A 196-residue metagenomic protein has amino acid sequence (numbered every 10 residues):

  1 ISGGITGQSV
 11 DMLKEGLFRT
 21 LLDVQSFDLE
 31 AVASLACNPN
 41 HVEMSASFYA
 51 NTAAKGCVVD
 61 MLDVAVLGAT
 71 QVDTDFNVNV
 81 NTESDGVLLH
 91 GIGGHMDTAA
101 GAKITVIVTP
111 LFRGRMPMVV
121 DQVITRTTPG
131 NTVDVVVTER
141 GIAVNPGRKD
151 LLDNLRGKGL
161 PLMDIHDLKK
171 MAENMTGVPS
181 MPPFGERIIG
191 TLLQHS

Functional and structural regions predicted by a protein language model:
I1-I5, V24-S26: Active-site nucleophile and cofactor-binding loops and adjacent substrate-binding regions of central metabolic enzymes
V10-D11, L17-S196: Conserved phosphate- and dinucleotide-binding cores of soluble alpha/beta proteins, encompassing both enzyme active
